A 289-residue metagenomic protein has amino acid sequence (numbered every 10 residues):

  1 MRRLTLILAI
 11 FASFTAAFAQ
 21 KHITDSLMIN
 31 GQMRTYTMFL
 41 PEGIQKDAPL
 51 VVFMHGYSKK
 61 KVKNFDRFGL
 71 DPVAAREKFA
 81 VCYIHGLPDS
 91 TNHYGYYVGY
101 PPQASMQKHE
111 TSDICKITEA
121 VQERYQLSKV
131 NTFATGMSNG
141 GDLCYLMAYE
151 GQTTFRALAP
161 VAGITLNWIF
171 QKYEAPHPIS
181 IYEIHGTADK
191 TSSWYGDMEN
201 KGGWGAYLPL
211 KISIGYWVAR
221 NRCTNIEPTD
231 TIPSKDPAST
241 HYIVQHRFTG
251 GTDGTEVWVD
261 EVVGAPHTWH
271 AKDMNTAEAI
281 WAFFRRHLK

Functional and structural regions predicted by a protein language model:
M1-K21: Bacterial Sec-dependent N-terminal signal peptides
A17-L50, V62-F68, R76-A80, M106-H109 (+7 more regions): A domain-start/cap signature at the N-terminus of enzymes
I44-N92, F155, N167-W168, T191-S193 (+1 more regions): Short substrate-entry loop that stabilizes the transition state in hydrolases
H85-H109: Cap/lid segment of the alpha/beta-hydrolase catalytic domain
Q103-R124: Alpha/beta-hydrolase active-site loop
I164-I181: Flexible "cap/lid" loop of the alpha/beta hydrolase fold
E183-H185: Short beta-strand/loop motif that positions the catalytic acidic residue of the alpha/beta-hydrolase fold
T187-D230: Accessory cap/linker subdomain of secreted extracellular hydrolases
